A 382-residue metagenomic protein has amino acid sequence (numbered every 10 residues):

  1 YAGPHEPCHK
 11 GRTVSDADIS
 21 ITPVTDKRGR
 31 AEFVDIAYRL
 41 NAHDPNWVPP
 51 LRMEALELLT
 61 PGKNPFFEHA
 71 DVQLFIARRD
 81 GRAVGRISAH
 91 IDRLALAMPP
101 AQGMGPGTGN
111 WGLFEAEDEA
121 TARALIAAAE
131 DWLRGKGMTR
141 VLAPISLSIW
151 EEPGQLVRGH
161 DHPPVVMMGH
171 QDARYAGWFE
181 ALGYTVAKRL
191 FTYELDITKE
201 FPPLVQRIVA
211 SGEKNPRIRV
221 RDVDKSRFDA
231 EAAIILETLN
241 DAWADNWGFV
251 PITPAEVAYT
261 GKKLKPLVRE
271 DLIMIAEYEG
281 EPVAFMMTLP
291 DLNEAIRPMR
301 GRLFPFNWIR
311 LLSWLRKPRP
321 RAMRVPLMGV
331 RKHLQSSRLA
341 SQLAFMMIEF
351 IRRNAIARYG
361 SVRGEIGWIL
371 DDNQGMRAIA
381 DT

Functional and structural regions predicted by a protein language model:
Y1-T13: Short, Lys/Arg-enriched N-terminal segments with co-localized hydrophobic residues within the first ~10-30 amino acids
S15-E57, E130: TRNA-binding/sensing appendages of the translation machinery
S15-I19, G169-G248, L272: Acyltransferase donor/substrate-recognition loop-hinge adjacent to the catalytic core
K27-R30, P49-P61, F66-R86, D92-L94 (+8 more regions): Catalytic cores of nucleotide-enabled group-transfer and carboxylate-activating enzymes in metabolic and assembly-line
A37-R79, I87-A101, R227-V330: A conserved beta-strand-loop-helix scaffold within acyl/acetyltransferase catalytic domains
D80, H90-L94, F114-A116, S146-S148 (+4 more regions): An acidic- and aromatic-residue-enriched active-site/binding cleft used to recognize and process polar
A97-G183, M299-T382: Acyl-donor binding region in acyl/amide transferases
